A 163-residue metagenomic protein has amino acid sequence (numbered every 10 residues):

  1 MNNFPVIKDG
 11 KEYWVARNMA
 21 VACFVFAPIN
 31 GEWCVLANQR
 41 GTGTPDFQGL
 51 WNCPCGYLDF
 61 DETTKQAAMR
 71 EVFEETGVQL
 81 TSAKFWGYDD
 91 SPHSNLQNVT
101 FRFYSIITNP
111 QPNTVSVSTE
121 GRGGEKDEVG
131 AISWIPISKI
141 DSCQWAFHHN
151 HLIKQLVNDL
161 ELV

Functional and structural regions predicted by a protein language model:
M1-N30: Acidic, metal-coordinating catalytic segment for phosphate/diphosphate chemistry, firing primarily on the Nudix
R17, W51, S133: Residues that recognize and position ribonucleotide moieties
A22, C34, A131: Conserved beta-strand and immediately adjacent loop positions that scaffold enzyme active sites
V25-A27, Q39-R40, I107: Residue-level signal for short segments within beta-strands and strand-turn junctions of well-structured beta-sheet
P28-C34, P45-F47, S94-Q97, Q111: Short, solvent-exposed loop/turn segments that connect beta-strands within catalytic domains and beta-strand-rich
E32-E74: Conserved Nudix-box catalytic region and its N-terminal flanking loop in Nudix hydrolases and closely related
G56-T81, G87-H151, L162-V163: Unchanged
